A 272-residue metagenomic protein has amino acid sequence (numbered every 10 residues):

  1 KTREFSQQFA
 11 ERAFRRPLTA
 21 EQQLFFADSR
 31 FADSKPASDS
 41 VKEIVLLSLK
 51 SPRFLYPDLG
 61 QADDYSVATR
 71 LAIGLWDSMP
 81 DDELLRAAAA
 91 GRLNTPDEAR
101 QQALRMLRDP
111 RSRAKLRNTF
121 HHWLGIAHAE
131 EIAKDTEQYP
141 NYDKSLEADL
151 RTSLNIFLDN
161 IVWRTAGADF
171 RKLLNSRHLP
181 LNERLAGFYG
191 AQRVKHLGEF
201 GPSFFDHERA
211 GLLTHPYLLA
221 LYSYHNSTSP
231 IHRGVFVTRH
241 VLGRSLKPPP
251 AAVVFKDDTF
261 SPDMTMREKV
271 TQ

Functional and structural regions predicted by a protein language model:
K1, L24, V41, L55-T69 (+2 more regions): Long, ordered, helix-rich scaffold segments
T2-I44, P52: A conserved hydrophobic secondary-structure block that centers on an alpha-helix together with its immediately flanking
T2-R3, T19, A37-V41, S48 (+13 more regions): Active-site-proximal structural scaffolding
Q8, R12, R16-T19, L46-F54 (+5 more regions): Glycine-rich, acidic and aromatic/proline-enriched surface loops and short helix-turn segments that act as binding
L18-Q22, S40-E43, K115-T119, A166-L173 (+2 more regions): Surface-exposed patches in mature extracellular/periplasmic domains of secreted proteins
L24-D28, A87-R92, E98-A103, V194-L213 (+1 more regions): Short linear loop/turn motifs
I161-R184, F188-Q192: Gly/Pro-rich turn-and-neighbor structural signature
A186, L197-Q272: Sequence context surrounding c-type heme c attachment/ligation sites in exported
